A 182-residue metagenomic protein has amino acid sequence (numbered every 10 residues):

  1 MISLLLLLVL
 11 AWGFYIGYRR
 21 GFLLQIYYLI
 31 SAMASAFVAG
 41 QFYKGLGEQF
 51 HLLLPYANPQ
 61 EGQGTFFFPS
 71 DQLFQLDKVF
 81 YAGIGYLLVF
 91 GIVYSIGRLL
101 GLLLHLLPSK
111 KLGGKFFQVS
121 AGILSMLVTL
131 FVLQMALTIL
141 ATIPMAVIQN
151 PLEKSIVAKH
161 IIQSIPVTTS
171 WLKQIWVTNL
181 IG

Functional and structural regions predicted by a protein language model:
M1-G182: Alpha-helical transmembrane segments and their juxtamembrane interface "caps" in small multi-pass membrane proteins
